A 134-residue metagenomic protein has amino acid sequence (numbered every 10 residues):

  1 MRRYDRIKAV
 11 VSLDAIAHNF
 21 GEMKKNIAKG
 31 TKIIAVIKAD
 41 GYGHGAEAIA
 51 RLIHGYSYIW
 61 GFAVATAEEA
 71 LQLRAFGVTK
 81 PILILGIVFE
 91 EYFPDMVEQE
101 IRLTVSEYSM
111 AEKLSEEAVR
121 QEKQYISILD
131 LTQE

Functional and structural regions predicted by a protein language model:
R2-V11, A15-H18, T31-E134: Active-site-proximal beta-alpha core segment in soluble small-molecule metabolic enzymes
